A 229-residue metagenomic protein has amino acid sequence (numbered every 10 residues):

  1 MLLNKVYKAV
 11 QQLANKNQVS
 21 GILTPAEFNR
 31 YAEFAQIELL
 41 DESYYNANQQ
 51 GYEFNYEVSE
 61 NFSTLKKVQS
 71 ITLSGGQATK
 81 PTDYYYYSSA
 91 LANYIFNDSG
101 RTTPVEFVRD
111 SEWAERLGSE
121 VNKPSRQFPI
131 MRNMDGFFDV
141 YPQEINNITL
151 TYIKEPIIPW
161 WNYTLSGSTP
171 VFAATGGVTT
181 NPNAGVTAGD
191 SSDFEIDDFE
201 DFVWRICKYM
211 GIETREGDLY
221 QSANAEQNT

Functional and structural regions predicted by a protein language model:
M1-T229: Glycine-enriched, solvent-exposed interface loops adjoining structured elements
